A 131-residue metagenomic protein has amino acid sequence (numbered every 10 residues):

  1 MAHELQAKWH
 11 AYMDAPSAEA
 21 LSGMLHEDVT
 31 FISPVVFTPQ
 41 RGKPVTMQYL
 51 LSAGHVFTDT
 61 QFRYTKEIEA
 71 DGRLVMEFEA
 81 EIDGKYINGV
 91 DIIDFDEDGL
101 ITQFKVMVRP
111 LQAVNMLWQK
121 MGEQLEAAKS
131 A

Functional and structural regions predicted by a protein language model:
M1, M13, T38-G42: Alpha-helix N-cap/loop-to-helix boundary motif
A2-E27, A131: Short acidic-aromatic low-complexity motifs
E4, K8, A20, V45 (+2 more regions): Exposed alpha-helical structural elements
A11, V36, F104: Short, flexible active-site loop motifs that bind/organize anionic cofactors or intermediates
A18-D71: A solvent-exposed, acidic/Ser-Thr-rich amphipathic alpha-helical stretch
L51-A131: A beta-strand edge to alpha-helix "cap/lid" segment located at domain peripheries
